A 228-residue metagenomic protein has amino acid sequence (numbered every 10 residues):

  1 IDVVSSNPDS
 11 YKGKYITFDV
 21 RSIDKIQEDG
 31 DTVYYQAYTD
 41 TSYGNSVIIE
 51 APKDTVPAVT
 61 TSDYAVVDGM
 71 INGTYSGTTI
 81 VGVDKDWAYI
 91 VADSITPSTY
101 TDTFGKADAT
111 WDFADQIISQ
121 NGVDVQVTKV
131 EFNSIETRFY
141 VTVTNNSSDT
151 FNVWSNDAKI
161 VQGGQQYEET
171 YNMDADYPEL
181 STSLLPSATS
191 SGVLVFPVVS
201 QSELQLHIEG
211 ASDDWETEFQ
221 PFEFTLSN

Functional and structural regions predicted by a protein language model:
I1-G13: Short boundary/loop segments of OB/S1/cold-shock single-stranded nucleic-acid-binding domains
I1-V3, Q120-V125: N-terminal edge beta-strand
S5-P8, S22-G105: OB-fold single-stranded nucleic acid-binding module
S10-I23, V123-D157: Short, surface-exposed binding/anchoring microloops in extracellular/periplasmic proteins
I26-Q27, Y75, N146-D149, S200: Short, acidic/polar linear motifs in exposed loop/turn regions
D31-D54, E131-I135, T144-V193, A211-N228: The feature marks short-to-medium sequence segments in extracytoplasmic or secretory-pathway proteins
G82-N121, W154-V161, Q165, L184-N228: Surface-exposed edge beta-strand/loop patches
